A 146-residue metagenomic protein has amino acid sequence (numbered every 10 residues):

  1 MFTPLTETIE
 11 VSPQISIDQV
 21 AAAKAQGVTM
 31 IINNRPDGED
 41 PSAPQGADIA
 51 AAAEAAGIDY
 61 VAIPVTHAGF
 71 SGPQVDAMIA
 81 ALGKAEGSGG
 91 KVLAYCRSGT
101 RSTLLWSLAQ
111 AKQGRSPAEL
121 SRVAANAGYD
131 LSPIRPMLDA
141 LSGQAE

Functional and structural regions predicted by a protein language model:
M1-V92, L104-E146: Cys-dependent protein tyrosine phosphatase-like superfamily
C96: Short cysteine clusters
